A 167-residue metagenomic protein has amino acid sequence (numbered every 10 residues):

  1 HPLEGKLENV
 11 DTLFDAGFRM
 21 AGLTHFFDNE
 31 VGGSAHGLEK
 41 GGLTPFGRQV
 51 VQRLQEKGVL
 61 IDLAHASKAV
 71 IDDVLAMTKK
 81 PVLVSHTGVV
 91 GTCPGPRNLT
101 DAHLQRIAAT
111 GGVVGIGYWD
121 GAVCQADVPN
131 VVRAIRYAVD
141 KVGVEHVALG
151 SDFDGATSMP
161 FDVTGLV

Functional and structural regions predicted by a protein language model:
H1-V123, D127-V139, H146, V167: Extended, charged catalytic domains and RNA/DNA-binding interfaces, predominantly in divalent-metal-using enzymes
Y118, V142-F161: Short acidic/histidine-rich active-site segments
F161-V167: Short, intrinsically disordered, charge-balanced linker/junction segments flanking boundaries in proteins
